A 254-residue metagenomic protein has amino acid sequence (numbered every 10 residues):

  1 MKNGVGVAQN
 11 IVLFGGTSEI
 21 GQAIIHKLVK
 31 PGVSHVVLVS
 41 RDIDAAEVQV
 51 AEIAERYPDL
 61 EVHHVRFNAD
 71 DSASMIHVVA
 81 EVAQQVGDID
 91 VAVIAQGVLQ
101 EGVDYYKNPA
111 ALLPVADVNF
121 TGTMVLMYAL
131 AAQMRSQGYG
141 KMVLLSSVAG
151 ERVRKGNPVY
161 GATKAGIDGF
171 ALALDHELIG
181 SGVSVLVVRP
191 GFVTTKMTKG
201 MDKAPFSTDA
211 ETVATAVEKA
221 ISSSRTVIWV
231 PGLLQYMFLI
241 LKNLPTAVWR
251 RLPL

Functional and structural regions predicted by a protein language model:
T17-E19: Conserved glycine-rich cofactor-binding loop
V29-Q49: Conserved glycine-rich Rossmann-like NAD(P)H-binding loop of the short-chain dehydrogenase/reductase
E55-A73: Rossmann-fold cofactor-recognition segment
I76, G97-L113, G156: Conserved mid-core segment of classical short-chain dehydrogenase/reductases
M127, T163: Active-site helix of classical SDR
S147: Residue(s) in the substrate-gating loop at a strand-loop-helix junction that position the organic substrate next
V187, D202-L239: C-terminal helical subdomain
